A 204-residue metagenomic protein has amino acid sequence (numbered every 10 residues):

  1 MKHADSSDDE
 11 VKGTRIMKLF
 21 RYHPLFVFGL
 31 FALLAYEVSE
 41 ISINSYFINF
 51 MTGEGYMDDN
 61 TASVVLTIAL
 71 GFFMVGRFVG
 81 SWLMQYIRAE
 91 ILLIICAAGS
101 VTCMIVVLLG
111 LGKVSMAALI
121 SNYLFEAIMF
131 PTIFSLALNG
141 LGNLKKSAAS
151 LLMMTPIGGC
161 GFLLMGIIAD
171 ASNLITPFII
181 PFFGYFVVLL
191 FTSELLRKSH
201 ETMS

Functional and structural regions predicted by a protein language model:
M1, F182-S204: Multi-pass alpha-helical transporter architecture, strongest for 12-TM Major Facilitator/SLC carriers used
K2-G29: Juxtamembrane intracellular "pre-TM" segments in multi-pass secondary transporters
L19-T67: Extracytoplasmic gate region of multi-pass secondary transporters
V64-F73, M154-T155: Transmembrane alpha-helical segments of major facilitator superfamily
G76-A89, A169-D170: Helix-to-loop junctions at the C-terminal end of transmembrane segments in multipass secondary transporters
I87-I133: C-terminal transmembrane helical hairpin of 12-TM major facilitator-type secondary transporters
A127-G142, A148: Intracellular juxtamembrane helix-capping segments at the cytosolic ends of symmetry-related transmembrane helices
L141-N173: A late C-terminal transmembrane helix in Major Facilitator Superfamily
